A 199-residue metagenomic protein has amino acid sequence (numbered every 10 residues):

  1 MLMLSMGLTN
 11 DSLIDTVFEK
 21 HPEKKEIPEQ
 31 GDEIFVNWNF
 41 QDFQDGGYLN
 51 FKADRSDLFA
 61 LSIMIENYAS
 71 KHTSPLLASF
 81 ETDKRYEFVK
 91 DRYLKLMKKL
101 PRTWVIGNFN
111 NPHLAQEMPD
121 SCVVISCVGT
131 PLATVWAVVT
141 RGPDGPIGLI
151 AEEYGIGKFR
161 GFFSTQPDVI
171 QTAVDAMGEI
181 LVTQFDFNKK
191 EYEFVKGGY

Functional and structural regions predicted by a protein language model:
L2-Y199: PLD/PLD-like phosphodiesterase catalytic module centered on the HKD motif
